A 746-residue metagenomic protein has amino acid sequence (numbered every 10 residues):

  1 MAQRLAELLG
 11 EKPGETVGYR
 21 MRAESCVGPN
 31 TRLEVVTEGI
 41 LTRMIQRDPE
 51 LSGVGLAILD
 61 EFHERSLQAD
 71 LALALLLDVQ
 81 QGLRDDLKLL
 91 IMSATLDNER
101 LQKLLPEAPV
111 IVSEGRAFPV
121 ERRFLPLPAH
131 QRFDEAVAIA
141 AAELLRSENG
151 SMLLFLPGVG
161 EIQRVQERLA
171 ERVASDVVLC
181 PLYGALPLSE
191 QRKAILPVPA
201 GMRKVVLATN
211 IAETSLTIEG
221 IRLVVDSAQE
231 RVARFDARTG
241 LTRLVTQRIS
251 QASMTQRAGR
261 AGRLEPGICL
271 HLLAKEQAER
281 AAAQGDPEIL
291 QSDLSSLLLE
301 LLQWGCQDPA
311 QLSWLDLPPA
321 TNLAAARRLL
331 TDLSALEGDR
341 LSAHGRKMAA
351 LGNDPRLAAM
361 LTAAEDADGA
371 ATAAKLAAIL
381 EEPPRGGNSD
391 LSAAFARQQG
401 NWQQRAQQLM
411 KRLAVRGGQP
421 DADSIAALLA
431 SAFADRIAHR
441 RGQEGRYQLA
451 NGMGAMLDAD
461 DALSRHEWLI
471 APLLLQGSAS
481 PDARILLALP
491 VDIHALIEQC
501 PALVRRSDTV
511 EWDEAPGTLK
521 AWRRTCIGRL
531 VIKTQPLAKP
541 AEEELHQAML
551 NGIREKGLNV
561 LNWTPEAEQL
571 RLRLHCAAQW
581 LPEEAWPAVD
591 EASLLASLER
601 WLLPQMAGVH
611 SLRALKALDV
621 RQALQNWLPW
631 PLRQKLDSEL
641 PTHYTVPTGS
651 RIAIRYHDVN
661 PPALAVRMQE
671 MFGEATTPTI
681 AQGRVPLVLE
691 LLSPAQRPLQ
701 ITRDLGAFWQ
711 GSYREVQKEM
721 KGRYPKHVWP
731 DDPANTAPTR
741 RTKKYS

Functional and structural regions predicted by a protein language model:
M1-M360, L475, V659-P661: P-loop NTPase motor module signature
E61-S66, I91, L127-H130, M152-F155 (+23 more regions): Hydrophobic alpha-helical scaffolding
F118, A455, R651-A653: Short, isolated positions in well-ordered beta-strands
H271-Q399, Q403-R441, G445-A459, R465 (+1 more regions): C-terminal accessory/connector segments of nucleic-acid motor ATPases
L336, G369-N451, E467-H643, T679-S746: Acidic, serine/threonine- and proline-rich low-complexity intrinsically disordered segments
Y644, T648-I652: Short, surface-exposed polybasic-aromatic patches that bind anionic ligands, especially phosphate groups
P662-R667, G673: Phosphate-centric recognition/catalysis
